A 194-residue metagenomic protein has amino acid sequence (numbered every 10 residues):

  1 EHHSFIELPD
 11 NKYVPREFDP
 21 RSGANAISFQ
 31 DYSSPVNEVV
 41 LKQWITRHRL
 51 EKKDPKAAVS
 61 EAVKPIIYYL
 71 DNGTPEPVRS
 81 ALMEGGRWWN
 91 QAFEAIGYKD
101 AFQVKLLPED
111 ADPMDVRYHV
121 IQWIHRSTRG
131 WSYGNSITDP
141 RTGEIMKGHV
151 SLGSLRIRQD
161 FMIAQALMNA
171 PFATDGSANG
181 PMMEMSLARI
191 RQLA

Functional and structural regions predicted by a protein language model:
E1-T74, M83, A92, A101 (+1 more regions): Auxiliary tRNA-acceptor-end handling modules of aminoacyl-tRNA synthetases
S80: A short acidic (Asp/Glu
A95: Conserved helix-loop functional segments at active or binding sites
